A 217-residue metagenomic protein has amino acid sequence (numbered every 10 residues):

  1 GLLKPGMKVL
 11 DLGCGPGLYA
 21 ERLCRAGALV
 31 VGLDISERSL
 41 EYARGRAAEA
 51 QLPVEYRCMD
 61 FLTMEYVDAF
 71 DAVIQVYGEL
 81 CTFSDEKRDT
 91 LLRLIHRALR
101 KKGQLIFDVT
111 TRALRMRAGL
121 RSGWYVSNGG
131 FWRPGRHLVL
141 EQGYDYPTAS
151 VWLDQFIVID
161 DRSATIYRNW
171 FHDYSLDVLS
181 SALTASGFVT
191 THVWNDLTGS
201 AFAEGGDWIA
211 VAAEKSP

Functional and structural regions predicted by a protein language model:
G1-P5: Conserved alpha-helix/loop element of class I SAM-dependent methyltransferases that forms part of the SAM/SAH-binding
G6-G13: Conserved class I S-adenosyl-L-methionine
L18-T63: Class I SAM-dependent methyltransferase SAM/SAH-binding core
E65-A72: A short acidic, Gly/Pro-enriched loop at the edge of an enzyme's catalytic core that lines a small-molecule cofactor
V76-Y77: Residues lining the SAM
D89-K101: A short glycine-rich, Lys/Arg-flanked "PGG" loop and its adjoining helix->strand segment in the class I
I106-A182: SAM-dependent methyltransferase
L176-P217: C-terminal lobe and adjacent flexible extensions of AdoMet/dcAdoMet transferase-like proteins
